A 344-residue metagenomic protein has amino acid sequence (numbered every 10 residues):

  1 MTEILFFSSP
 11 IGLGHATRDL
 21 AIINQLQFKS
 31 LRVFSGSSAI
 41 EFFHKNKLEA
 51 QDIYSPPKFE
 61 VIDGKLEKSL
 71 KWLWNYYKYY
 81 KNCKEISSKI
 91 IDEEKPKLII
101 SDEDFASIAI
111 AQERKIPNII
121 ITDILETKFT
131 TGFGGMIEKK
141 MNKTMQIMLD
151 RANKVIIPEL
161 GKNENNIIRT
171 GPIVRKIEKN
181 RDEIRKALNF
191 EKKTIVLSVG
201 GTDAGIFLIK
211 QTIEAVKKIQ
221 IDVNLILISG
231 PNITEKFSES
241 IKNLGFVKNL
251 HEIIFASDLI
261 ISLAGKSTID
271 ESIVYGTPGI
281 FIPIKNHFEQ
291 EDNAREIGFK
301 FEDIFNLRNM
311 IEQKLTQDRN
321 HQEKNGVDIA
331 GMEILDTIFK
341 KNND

Functional and structural regions predicted by a protein language model:
S8-L20, D203-F207: A short, glycine/small-residue-rich beta-strand->loop->alpha-helix junction that serves as a flexible
S9-P10, K29-Y80: Conserved nucleotide-sugar phosphate-binding/catalytic loop shared by glycosyltransferases and other
H15-L26, S38-I40: Short amphipathic alpha-helix
I23, R181-A256: Donor-nucleotide binding loops and adjacent catalytic segments primarily of GT-B fold Leloir glycosyltransferases
L66-L98, F105-A106: Conserved nucleotide-sugar donor-binding subdomain of glycosyltransferases
I99-E103, I120, N249-D292: A donor-sugar binding/catalytic signature common to diverse glycosyltransferases and related nucleotide-sugar
T130, G135-D203, P231: A nucleotide-sugar donor-handling region in carbohydrate enzymes
N309-E312, E323-D344: C-terminal alpha-helical cap of glycosyltransferases
